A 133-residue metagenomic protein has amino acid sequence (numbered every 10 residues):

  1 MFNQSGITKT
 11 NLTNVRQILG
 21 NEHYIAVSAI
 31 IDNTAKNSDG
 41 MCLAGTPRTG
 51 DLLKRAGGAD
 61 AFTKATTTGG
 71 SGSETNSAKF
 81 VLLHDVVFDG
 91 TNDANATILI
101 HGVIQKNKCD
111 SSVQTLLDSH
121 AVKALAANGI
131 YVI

Functional and structural regions predicted by a protein language model:
M1-I133: Surface-exposed, low-hydrophobicity beta-strand/loop segments enriched in small/polar/acidic residues
